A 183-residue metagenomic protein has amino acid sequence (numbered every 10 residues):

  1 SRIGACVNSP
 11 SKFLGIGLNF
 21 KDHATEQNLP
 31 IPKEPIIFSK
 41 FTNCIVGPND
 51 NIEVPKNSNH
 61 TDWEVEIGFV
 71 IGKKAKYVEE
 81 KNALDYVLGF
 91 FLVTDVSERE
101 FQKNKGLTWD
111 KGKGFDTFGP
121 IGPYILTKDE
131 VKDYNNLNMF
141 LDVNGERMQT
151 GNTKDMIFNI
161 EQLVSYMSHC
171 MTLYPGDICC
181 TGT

Functional and structural regions predicted by a protein language model:
S1, C6, H23, R99-T183: Catalytic-pocket segment enriched in acidic/His residues
S1-P35: N-terminal non-catalytic cap/leader segment that marks the start of a structured domain
K21-H23, I45-V46, A75-V78, S97-E100 (+1 more regions): Short, acidic Gly/Pro/Ser/Thr-rich loop/turn segments
P30-P48, T61-W63: Structural signature of FAD isoalloxazine-binding scaffolds in flavoprotein oxidoreductases
K40-T42, K56, V65-I67, I71-K73 (+3 more regions): Short, structured patches in soluble enzyme cores that scaffold and shape functional sites
N51-N57, K73-V78, N104-T108, G122-K128: Glycine-rich, charged/polar anion/phosphate-binding loops that engage phosphate groups from diverse ligands
K76-F90: N-terminal accessory regions of nucleic-acid-interacting proteins
